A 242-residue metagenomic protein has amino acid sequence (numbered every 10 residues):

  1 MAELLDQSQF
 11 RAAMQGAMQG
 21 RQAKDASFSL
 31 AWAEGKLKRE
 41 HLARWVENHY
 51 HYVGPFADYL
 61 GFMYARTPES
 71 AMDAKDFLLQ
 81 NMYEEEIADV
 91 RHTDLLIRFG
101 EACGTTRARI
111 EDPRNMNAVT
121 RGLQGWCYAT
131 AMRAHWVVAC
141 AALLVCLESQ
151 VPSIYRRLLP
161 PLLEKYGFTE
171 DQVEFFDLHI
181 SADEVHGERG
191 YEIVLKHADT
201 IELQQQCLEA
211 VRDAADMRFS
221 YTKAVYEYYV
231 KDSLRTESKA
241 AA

Functional and structural regions predicted by a protein language model:
M1-A242: Non-heme di-metal
